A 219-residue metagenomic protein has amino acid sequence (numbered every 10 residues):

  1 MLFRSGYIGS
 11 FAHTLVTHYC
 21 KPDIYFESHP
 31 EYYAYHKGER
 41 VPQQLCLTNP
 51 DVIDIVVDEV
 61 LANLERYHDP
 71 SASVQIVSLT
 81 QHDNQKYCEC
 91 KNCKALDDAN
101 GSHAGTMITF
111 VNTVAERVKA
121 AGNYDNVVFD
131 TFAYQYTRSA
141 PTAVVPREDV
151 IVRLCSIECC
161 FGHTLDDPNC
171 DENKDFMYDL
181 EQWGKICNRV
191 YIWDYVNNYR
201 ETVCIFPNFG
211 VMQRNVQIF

Functional and structural regions predicted by a protein language model:
M1-V111, K119, N123, A133 (+2 more regions): Feature activates predominantly on carbohydrate-active enzymes
E59, F176-L180, N208-I218: Short, acidic/polar
G105-M107, S156-G162, I218-F219: Short, surface-exposed, polar/charged, turn-prone segments marking secondary-structure boundaries
A115: Active-site beta->alpha N-cap acidic-glycine motif
D130-E158, V203-V211: Substrate-binding cleft/loops of secretory-pathway carbohydrate-active enzymes
A140-E148, L154-N198: Glycoside hydrolase catalytic-domain groove-lining segments
